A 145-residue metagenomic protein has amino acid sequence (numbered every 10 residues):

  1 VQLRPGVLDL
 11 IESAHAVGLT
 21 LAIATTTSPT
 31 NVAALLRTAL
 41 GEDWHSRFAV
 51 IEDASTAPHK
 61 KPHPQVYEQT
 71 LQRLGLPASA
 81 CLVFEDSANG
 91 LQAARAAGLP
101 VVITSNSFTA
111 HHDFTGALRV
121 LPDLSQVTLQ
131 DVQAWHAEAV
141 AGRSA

Functional and structural regions predicted by a protein language model:
V1-I23, A33: Short, acidic loop-to-helix structural element flanking the phosphoryl-transfer center in phosphate-processing enzymes
L8, E12, S28-A145: Asp-based, Mg2+/Mn2+-dependent phosphohydrolase catalytic module
